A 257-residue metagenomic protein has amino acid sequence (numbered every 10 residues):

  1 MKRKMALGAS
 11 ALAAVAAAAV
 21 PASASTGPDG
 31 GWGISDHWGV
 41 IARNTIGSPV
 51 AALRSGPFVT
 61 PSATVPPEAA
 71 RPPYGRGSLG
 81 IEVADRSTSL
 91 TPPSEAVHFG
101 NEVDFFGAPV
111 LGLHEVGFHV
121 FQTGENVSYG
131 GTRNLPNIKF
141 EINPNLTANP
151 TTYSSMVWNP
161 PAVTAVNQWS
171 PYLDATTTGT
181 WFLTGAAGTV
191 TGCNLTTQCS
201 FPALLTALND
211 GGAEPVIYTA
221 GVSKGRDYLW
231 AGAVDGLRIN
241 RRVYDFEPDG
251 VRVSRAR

Functional and structural regions predicted by a protein language model:
M1-S25: Secretory targeting and sorting signals
T26-G77: Extracellular glycan-recognition surfaces and repeat-rich motifs
G31-I34, L111-F121: A carbohydrate-recognition surface predominantly in extracellular/luminal proteins
A63-V97: Short carbohydrate-recognition loop motifs
V83, V120-Q122, I142-P144, V222-K224: Short beta-strand segments enriched in hydrophobic/aromatic residues within well-folded beta-rich domains
E102-V116, N209-G211: Extracellular/lumenal carbohydrate-interaction signature centered on repeated Trp-anchored short motifs
Q122-T196: Extracellular ligand-binding interfaces
T177-R257: Terminal, low-complexity interaction segments
